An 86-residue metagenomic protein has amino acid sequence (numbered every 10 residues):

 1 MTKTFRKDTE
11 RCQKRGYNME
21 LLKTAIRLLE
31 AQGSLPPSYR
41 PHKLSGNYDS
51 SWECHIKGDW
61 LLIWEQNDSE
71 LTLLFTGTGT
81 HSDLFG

Functional and structural regions predicted by a protein language model:
M1-G58, N67-L74, T78-G86: Basic, Lys/Arg-enriched alpha-helical interface segments
I63-W64: Acidic, metal-associated active-site segment
